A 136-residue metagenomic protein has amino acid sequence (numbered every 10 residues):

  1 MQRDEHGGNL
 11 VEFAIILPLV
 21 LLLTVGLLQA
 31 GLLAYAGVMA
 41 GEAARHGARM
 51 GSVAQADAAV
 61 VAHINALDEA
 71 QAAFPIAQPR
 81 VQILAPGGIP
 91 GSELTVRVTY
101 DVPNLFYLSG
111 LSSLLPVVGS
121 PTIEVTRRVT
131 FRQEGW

Functional and structural regions predicted by a protein language model:
M1-D68: Alpha-helical assembly-interface signal, strongest on the long, hydrophobic N-terminal helix that forms
H46-W136: Short, conserved structural patches
